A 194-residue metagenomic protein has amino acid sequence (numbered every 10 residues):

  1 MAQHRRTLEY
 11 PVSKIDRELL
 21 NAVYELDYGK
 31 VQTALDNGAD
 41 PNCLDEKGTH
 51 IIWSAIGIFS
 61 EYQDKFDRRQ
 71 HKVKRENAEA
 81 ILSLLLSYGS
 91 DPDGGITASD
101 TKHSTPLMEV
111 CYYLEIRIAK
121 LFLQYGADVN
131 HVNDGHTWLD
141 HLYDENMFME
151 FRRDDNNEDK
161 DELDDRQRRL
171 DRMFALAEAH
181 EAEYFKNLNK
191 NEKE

Functional and structural regions predicted by a protein language model:
A2-K14, Y125, Y143-E194: Ankyrin-repeat-protein effector appendages
E9-N21, L44-R69, G95-E109, V132-F148 (+1 more regions): Ankyrin-repeat boundary/"N-cap" motif
Y24, D67, H71-A78, L163 (+1 more regions): Flexible, glycine- and charge-enriched loops at secondary-structure boundaries
K30, N77-I81, R117-I118, R166-M173: Conserved ankyrin/ankyrin-like repeat signature
Q32-D40, L82-P92, K120-D128, F174-E183: Ankyrin repeat domain, specifically the short helix-to-loop turn at the C-terminus of the second helix of each repeat
W53-I56, K74-R75, E79-D100: Alpha-helical adaptor scaffolds
